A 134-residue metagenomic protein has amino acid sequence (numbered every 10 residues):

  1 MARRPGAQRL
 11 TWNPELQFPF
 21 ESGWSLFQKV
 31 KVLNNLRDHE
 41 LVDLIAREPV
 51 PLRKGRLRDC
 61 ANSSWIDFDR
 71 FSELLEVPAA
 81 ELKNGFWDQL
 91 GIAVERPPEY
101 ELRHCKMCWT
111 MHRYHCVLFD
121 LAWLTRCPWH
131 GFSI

Functional and structural regions predicted by a protein language model:
M1-Y100, K106, R113: A structured, charge-rich N-terminal accessory region that forms the first stable segment of a protein and links
V94-I134: Cys/His-rich short segments
